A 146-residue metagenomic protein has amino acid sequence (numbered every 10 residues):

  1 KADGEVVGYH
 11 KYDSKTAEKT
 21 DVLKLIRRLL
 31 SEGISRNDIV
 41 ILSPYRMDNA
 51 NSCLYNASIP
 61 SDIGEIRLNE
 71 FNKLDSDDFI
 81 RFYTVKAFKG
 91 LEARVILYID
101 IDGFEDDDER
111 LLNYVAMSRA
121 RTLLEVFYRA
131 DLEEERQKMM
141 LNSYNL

Functional and structural regions predicted by a protein language model:
K1-L146: Core RecA-like ATPase module of SF1/SF2 helicases and allied nucleic-acid translocases
